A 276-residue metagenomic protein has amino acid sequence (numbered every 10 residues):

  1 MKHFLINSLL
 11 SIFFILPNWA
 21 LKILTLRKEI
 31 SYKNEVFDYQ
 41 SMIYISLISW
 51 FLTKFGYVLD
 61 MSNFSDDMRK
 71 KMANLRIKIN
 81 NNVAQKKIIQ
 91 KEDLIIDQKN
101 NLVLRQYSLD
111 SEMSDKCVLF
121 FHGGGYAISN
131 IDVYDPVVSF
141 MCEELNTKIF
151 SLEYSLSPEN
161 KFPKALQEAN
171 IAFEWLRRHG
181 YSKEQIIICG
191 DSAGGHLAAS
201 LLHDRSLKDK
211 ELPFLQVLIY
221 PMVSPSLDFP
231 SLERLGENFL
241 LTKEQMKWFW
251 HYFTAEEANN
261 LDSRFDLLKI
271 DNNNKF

Functional and structural regions predicted by a protein language model:
M1-L109, N259: A glycine/proline-hinged amphipathic helix-loop "lid/cap" segment that gates access to hydrophobic ligand pockets
I6-L21, I43, E92-F276: Alpha/beta-hydrolase superfamily serine-hydrolase fold, recognizing
